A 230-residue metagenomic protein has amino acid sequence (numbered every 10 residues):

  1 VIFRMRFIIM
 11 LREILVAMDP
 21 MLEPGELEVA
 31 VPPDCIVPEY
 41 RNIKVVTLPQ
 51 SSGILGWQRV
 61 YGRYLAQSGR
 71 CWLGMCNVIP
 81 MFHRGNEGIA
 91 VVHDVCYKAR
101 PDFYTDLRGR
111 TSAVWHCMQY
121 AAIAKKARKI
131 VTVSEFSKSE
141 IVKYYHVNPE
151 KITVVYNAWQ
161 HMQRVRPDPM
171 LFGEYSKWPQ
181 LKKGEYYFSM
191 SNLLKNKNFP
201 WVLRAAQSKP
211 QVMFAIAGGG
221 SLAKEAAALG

Functional and structural regions predicted by a protein language model:
V1-G230: Carbohydrate transferase catalytic cores enriched for Leloir-type hexosyltransferases
